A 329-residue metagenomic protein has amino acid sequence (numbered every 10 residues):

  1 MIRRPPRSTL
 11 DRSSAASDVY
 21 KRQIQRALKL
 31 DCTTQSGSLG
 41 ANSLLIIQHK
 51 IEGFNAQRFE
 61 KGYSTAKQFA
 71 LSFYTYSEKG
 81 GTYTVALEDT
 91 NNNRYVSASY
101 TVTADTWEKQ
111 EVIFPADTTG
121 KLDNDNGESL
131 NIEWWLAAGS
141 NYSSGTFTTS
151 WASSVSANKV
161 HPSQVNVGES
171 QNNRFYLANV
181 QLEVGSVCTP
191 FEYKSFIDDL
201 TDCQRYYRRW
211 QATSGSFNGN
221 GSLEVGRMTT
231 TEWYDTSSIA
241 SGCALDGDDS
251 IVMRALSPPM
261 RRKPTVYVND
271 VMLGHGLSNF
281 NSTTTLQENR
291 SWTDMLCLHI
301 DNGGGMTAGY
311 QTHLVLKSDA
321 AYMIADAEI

Functional and structural regions predicted by a protein language model:
M1-A16, Y20: Single conserved hydrophobic/aromatic residue that forms the stacking wall/gate of nucleotide- or nucleobase-binding
K21-I46: Short carbohydrate-recognition loop motifs
G37, R58-K61, V96-T103, N166: Beta-strand-rich interaction surfaces with strong enrichment in secreted/lumenal proteins
I47-V85, V112-I113, D117-G120, N179-Q181 (+1 more regions): Extra-cytoplasmic beta-strand recognition segments
F69-L71, E128-G139: Internal, hydrophobic beta-strand segments that form the core of beta-sheet-rich folds
N92-L122: Extracellular carbohydrate recognition and processing domains and analogous Trp-centered ligand-binding platforms
R94, Q211-A212, S216-F217, S222-I329: Phosphate/adenylate-binding glycine loop and adjacent helical scaffold
G120-N124, W135-G215, D326-E328: Extracellular polysaccharide-targeting segments
